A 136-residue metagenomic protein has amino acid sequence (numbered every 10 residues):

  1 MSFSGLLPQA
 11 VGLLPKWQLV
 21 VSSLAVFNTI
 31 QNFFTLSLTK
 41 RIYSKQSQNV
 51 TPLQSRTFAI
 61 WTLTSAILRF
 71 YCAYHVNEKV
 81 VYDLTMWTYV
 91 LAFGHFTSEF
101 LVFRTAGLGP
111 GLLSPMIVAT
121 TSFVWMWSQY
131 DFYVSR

Functional and structural regions predicted by a protein language model:
M1-A25: Cytosolic juxtamembrane helix and N-cap/initiation of the first transmembrane helix
V20-V26, T51-Y74, W87-V90: Core segments of alpha-helical transmembrane spans in multipass integral membrane proteins
S23-N49, A59: Hydrophobic transmembrane helix segments
T29, A66-R69, F96, F123: Hydrophobic transmembrane alpha-helices of multi-pass small-molecule transporters
I42-T51, Y71-V81, L101: Short juxtamembrane and helix-loop transition motifs at transmembrane-helix boundaries in membrane proteins
Y74-K79, F93-L112: Membrane-helix boundary connector in multi-pass membrane proteins
L113-M126: Small-residue-rich segments of transmembrane alpha-helices in multi-pass membrane proteins, especially helix faces
V124-R136: Juxtamembrane boundary at the C-terminal end of a transmembrane helix
